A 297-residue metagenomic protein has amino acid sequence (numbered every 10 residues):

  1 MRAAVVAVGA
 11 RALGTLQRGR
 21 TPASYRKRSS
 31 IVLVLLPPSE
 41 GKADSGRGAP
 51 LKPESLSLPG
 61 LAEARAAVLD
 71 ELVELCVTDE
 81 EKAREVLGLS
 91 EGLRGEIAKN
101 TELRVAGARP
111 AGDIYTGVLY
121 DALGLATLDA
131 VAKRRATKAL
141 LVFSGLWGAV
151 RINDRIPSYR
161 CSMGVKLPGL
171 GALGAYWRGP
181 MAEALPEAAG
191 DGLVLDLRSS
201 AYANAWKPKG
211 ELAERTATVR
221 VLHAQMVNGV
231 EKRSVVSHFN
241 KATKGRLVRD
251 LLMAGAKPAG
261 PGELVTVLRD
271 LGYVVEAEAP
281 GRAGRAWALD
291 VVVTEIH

Functional and structural regions predicted by a protein language model:
M1-A23: Compositionally biased, low-complexity flexible segments
A3-V6, S29, L289: Residue-level marker of intrinsically disordered, low-complexity segments enriched for small/polar residues
L16-I31, F239: Short, Lys/Arg-enriched N-terminal segments with co-localized hydrophobic residues within the first ~10-30 amino acids
R20-Y25, N100-G107, M181-A184, A203-K209: Intrinsically disordered, low-complexity boundary segments flanking structured domains
T21, K52, L58, K257-G260 (+1 more regions): Intrinsic-disorder/low-complexity coil detector
S30-C161, V165, Y176, M253 (+1 more regions): Near-N-terminal "mature-domain entry" segment
L125-H297: Internal, well-folded beta-alpha domain core
